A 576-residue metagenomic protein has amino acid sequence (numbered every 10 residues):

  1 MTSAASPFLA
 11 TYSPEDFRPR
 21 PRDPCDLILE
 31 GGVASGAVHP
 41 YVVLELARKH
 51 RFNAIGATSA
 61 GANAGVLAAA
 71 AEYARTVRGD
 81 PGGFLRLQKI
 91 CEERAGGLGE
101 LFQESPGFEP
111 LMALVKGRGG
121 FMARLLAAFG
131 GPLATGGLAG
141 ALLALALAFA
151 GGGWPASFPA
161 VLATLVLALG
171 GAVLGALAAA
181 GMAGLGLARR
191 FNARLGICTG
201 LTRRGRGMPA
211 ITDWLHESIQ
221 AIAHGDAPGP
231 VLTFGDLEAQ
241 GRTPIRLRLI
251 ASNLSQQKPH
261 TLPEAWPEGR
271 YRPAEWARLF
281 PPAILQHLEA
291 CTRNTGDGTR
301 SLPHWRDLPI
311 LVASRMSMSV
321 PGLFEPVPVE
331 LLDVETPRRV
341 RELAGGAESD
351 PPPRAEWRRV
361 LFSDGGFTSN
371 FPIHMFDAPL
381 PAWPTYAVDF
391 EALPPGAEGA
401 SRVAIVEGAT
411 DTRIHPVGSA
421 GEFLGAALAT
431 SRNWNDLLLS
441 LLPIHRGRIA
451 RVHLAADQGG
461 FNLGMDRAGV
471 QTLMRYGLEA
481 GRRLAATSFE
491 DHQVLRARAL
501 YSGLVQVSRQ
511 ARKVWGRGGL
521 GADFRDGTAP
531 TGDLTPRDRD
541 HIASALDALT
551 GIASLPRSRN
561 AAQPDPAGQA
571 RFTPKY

Functional and structural regions predicted by a protein language model:
S6-Y12, R20, P24-D26, V33-I219 (+3 more regions): Patatin-like phospholipase
S13-R20, G235-G241, P351-P353: Short boundary motifs at domain starts and secondary-structure transition points
D16-F17, V38-Y41, G447-A455: Active-site-adjacent bridging/hinge elements
D26-L29, G56-T58, L247-A251, V360-S363 (+1 more regions): Extended hydrophobic secondary-structure segments that form protein cores and membrane-embedded regions
V33, T164-G225, G241-A378, A456-Q458: Active-site gating loop/helix substructures
V38-H39, L67, P259-T261, P372-I373 (+1 more regions): Short glycine-/acidic-enriched loop or helix-start segments at secondary-structure transitions that form or flank
L133, F149-A163, G322, L331 (+5 more regions): C-terminal helical/tail subdomains of lipid-metabolizing enzymes
G140-A146, A221-V231, D236-A239: Conserved N-terminal structural segment that caps and organizes enzyme catalytic cores in eukaryotes
